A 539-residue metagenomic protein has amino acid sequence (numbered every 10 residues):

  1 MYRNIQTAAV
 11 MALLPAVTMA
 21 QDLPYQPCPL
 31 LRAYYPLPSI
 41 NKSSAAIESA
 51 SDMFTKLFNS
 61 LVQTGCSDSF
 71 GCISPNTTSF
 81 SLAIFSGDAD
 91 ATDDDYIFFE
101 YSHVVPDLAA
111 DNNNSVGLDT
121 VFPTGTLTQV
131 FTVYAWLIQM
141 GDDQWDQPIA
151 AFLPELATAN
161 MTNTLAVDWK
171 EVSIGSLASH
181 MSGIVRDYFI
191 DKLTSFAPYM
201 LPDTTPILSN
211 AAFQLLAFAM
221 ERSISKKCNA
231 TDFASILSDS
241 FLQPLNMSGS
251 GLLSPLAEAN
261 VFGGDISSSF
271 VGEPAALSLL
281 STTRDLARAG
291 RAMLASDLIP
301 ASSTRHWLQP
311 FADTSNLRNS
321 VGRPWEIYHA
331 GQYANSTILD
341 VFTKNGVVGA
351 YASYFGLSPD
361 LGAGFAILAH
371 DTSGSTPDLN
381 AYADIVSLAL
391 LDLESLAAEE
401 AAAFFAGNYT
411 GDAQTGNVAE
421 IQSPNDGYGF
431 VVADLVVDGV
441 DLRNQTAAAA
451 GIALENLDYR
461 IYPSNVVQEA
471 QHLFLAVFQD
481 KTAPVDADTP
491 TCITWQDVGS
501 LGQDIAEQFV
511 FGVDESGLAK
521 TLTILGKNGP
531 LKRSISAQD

Functional and structural regions predicted by a protein language model:
M1-Q21: Fungal secretory targeting signals
Q21-V104, T231, F270-D539: Catalytic loop of the DD-peptidase/beta-lactamase superfamily, centered on the K-T-G motif and neighboring
E48, I73-S81, D95, V105-S176 (+2 more regions): Short active-site loop at a secondary-structure junction that contains or immediately precedes the catalytic residue(s)
A50-L57, L127-T128, W145-I149, K170-I174 (+7 more regions): Stable alpha-helical elements in mature extracytoplasmic
D93-E100, L137, D187-L193, L252-P255 (+1 more regions): Short, solvent-exposed loop/turn and secondary-structure capping segments
N114, P123-L127, Q139-V185, F189 (+1 more regions): Active-site helix/loop module of the DD-peptidase/beta-lactamase fold, centered on the serine-lysine SxxK catalytic
S115-D119, F196-D203, F213-Q214, F218-E221 (+5 more regions): Flexible glycine/proline-enriched surface loops and loop-helix/loop-strand junctions
A135-D142, A217-S225, R288-A295: Short glycine/serine- and small hydrophobic-enriched flexible loop segments
